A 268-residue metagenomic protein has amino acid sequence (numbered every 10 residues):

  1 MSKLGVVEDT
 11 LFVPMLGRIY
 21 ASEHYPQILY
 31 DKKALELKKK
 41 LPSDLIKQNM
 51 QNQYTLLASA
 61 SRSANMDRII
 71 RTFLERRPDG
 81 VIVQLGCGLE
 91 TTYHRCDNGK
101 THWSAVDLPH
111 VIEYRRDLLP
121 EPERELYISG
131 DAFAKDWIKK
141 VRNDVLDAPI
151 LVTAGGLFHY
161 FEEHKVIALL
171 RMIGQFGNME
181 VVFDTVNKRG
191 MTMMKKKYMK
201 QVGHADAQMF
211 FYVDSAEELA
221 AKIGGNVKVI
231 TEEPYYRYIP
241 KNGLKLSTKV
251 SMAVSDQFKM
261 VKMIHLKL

Functional and structural regions predicted by a protein language model:
M1-V83, C87-G130: Rossmann-like AdoMet
G130-D136: Conserved acidic residues
D136-L146: Short amphipathic alpha-helix with an adjacent loop that forms part of the alpha/beta core around
Y160-F176: A short, conserved alpha-helix within the catalytic core of class I
Q175-K188: Conserved beta-strand signature within the Rossmann-like core of class I S-adenosyl-L-methionine
T192-A207: Short, glycine-/aromatic-enriched active-site segment of Class I SAM-dependent methyltransferases
A207-P234: Short alpha-helix
V227-M252, Q257: Conserved catalytic loop of SAM-dependent methyltransferase domains
